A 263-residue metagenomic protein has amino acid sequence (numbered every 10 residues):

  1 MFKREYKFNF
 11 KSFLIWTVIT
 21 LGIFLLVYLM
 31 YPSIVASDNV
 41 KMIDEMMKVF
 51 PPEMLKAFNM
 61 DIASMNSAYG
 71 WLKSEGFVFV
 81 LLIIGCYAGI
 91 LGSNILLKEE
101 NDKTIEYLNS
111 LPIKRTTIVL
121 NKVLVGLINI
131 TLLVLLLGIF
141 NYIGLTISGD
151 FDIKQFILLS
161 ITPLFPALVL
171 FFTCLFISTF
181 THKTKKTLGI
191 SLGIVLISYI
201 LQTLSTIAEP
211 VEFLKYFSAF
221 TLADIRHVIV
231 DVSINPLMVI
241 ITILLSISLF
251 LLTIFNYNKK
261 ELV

Functional and structural regions predicted by a protein language model:
M1-L21: Aromatic- and glycine-rich beta-strand/loop motifs that create alpha-glucan
N9, L26-Y69, F180, G193-V263: Terminal transmembrane helical anchor/hairpin motif
G70, L120-T179: Secretory targeting signals
L72-I95, L192: Long, hydrophobic alpha-helical segments
G89-N109: Transmembrane helix boundary and interhelical loop/hinge segments in multi-pass membrane proteins
L164-L196, L204: A structural motif at transmembrane helix-loop-helix junctions in multipass membrane proteins
